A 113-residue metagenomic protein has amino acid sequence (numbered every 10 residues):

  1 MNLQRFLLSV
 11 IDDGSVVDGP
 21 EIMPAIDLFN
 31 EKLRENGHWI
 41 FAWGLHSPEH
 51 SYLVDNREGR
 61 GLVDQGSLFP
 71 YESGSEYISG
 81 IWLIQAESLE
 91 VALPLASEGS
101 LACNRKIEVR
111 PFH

Functional and structural regions predicted by a protein language model:
M1-H113: Conserved, structured core segments of small domains
